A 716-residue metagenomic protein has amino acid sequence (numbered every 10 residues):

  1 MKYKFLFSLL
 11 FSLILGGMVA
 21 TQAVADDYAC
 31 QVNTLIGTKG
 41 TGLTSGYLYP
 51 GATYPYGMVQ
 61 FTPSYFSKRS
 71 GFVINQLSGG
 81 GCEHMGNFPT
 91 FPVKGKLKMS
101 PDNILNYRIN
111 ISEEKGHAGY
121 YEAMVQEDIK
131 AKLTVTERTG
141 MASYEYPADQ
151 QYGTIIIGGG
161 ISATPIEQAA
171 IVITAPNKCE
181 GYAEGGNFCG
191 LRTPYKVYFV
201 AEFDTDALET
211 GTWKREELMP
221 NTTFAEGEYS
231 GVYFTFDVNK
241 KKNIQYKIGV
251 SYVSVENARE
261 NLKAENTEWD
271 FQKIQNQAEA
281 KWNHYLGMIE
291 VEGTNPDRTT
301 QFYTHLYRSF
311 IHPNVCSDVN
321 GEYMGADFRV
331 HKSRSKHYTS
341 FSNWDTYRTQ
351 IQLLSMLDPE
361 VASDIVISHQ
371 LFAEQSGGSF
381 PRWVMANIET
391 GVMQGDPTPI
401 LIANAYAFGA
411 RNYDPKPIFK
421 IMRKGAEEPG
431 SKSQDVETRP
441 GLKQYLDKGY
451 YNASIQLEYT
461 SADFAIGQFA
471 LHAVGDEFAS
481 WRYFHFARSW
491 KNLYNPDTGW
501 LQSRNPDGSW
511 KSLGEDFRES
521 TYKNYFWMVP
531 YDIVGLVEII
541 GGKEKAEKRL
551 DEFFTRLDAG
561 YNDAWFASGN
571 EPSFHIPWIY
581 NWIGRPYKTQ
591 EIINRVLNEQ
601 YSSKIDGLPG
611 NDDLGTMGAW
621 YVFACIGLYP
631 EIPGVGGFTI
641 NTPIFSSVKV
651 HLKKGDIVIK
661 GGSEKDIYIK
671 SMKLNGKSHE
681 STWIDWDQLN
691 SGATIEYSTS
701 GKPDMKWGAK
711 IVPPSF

Functional and structural regions predicted by a protein language model:
M1-L9: Bacterial N-terminal signal peptides that target proteins for export
S8-G17: Bacterial N-terminal signal peptides
V24-I351, S355-I400, N404-L457, A470-N492 (+8 more regions): Accessory carbohydrate-recognition regions in carbohydrate-active enzymes
S461-A462: ATP-dependent phospho-/nucleotidyl transfer catalytic cores
Y668: Extracellular attachment/recognition segments
